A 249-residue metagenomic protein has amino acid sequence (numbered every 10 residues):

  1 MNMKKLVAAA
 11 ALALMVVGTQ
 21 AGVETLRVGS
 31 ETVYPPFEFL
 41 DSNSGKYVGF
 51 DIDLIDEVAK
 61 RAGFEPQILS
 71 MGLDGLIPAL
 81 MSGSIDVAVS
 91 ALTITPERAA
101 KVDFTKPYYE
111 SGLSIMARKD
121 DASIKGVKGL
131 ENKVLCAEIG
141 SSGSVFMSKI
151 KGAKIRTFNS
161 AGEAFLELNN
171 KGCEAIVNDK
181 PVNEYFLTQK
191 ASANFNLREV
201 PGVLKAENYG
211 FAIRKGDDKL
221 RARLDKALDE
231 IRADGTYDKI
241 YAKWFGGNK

Functional and structural regions predicted by a protein language model:
V23-A91, D234: Extracytoplasmic small-molecule ligand-binding "clamshell" domains of the periplasmic binding protein/Venus flytrap
T32, E110-A117, K180, E184-D229 (+1 more regions): Periplasmic-binding protein-like
E38-S42, I55-F64, V127, G140-A161 (+3 more regions): Ligand-binding cleft/hinge of the Venus flytrap
I52, Q67-P78, A122, S141 (+1 more regions): Short helix-initiation/N-cap motifs at beta->coil->alpha
I52-R61, D121, K128, V134 (+3 more regions): Extended ligand-binding regions for polar small-molecule ligands
G63-E65, M81-S90, A153, N170-V182: Alpha-to-beta junction loops
F64, L92-I94, K106-I155: A conserved helix-loop-strand patch within extracytoplasmic ligand-binding domains of the periplasmic binding
P78, S90-A100, F146-K149, E174-K205: A ligand-binding cleft/hinge motif common to bilobed small-molecule-binding domains
